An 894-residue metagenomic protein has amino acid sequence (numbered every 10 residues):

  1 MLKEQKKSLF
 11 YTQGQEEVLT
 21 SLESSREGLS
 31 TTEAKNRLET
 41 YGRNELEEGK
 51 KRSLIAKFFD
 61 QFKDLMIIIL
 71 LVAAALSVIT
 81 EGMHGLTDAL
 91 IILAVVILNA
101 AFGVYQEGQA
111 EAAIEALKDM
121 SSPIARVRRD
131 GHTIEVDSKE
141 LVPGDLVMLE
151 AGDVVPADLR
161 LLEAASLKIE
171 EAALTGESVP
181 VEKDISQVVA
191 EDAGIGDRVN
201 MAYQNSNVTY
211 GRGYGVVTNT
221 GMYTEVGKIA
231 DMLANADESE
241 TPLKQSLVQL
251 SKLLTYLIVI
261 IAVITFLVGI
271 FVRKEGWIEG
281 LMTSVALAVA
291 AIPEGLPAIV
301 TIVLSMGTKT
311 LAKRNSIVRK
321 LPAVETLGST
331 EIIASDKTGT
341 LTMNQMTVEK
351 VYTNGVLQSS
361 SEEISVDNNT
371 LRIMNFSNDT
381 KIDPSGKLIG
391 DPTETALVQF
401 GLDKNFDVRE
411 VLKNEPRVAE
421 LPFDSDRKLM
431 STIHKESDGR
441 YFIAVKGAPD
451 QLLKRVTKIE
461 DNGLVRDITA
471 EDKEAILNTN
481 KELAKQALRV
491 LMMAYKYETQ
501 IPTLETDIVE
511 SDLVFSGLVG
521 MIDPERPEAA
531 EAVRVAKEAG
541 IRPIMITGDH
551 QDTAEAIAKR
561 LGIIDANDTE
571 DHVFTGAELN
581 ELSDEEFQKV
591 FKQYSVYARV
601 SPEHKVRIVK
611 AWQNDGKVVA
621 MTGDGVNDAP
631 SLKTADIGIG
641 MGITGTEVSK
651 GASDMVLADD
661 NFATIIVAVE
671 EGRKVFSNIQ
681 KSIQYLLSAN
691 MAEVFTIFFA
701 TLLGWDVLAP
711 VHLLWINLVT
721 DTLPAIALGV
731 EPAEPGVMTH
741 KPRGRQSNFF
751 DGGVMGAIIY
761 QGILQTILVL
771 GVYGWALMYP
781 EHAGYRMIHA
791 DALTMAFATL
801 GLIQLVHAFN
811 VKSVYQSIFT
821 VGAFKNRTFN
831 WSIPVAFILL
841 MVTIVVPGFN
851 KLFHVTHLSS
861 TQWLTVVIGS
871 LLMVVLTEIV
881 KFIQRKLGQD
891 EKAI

Functional and structural regions predicted by a protein language model:
M1-P742, S747-F750, I763, H782 (+2 more regions): Conserved cytosolic headpiece of P-type ATPases
M83, A757-V772: Alpha-helical transmembrane segments of multi-pass integral membrane proteins
T720, T794-A808: Generic alpha-helical transmembrane segments
Y785: Extended substrate/RNA-proximal surfaces in nucleic-acid metabolism proteins
H789-L793: Internal alpha-helical transmembrane segments of multi-pass membrane proteins
V811: A C-terminal functional module that forms or caps the active site or interfaces directly with catalytic machinery
